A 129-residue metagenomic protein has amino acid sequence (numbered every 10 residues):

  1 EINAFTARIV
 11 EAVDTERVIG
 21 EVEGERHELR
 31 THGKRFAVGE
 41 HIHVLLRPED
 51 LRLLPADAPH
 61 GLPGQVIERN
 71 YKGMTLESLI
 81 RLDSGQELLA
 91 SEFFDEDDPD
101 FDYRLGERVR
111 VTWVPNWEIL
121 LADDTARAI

Functional and structural regions predicted by a protein language model:
I2-I129: Non-catalytic connector elements of ABC transporters
